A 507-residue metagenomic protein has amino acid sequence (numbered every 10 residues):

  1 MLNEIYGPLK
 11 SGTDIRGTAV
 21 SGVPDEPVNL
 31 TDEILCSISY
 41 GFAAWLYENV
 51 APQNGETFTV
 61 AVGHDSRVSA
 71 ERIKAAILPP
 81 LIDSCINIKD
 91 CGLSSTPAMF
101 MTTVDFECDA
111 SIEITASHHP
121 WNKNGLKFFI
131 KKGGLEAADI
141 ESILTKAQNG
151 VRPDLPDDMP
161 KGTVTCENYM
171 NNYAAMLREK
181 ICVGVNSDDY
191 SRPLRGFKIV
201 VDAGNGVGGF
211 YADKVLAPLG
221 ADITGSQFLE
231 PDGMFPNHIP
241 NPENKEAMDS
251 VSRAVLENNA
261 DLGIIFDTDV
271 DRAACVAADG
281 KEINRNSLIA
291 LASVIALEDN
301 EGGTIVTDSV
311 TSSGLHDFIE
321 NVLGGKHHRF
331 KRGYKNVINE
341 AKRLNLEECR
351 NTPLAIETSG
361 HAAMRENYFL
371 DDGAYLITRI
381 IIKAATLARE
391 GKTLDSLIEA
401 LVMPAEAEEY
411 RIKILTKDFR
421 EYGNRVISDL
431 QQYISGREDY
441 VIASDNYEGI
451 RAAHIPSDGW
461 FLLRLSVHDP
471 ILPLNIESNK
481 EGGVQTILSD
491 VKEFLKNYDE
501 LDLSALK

Functional and structural regions predicted by a protein language model:
M1-I77, S84, T163-G196: An N-terminal, well-structured beta->alpha segment
G7-P24, A203-V207, L354-T358, Y368-G373: Conserved phosphate/anionic-ligand binding catalytic regions in large, soluble enzymes, centered on
A44, E48-K123, K214-V276: N-terminal small/polar loop signature for handling phosphorylated ligands or for N-terminal nucleophile
Q53-D65, K89, K198-V200, G303-S309 (+1 more regions): Short glycine-rich phosphate-binding loop at a beta-alpha junction
C91-G92, T96, T145-A175, E179 (+2 more regions): Proline/glycine-rich low-complexity loops and linkers
N124-V255: Gly/Ser/Thr-enriched, mixed-charge loops and adjacent short helices that form phosphate/oxyanion-binding elements
N300-N475, K480-K507: Phosphate-binding and adjacent anionic-ligand microenvironments
